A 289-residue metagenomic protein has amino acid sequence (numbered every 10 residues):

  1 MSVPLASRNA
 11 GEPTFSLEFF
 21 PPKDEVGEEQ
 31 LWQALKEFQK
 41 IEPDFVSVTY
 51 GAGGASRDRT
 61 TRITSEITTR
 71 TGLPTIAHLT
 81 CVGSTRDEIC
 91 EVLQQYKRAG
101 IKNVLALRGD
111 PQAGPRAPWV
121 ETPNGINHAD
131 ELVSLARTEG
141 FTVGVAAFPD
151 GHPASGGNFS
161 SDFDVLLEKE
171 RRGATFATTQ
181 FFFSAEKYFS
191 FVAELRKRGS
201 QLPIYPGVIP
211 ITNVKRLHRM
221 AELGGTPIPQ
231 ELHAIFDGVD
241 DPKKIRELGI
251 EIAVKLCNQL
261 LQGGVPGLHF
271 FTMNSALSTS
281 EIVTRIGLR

Functional and structural regions predicted by a protein language model:
M1-V48: Conserved N-terminal beta1-alpha1 strand-loop-helix module at the mouth
S2-A6, V26-E28, G54-E66, T85-E91 (+4 more regions): Active-site-adjacent beta->alpha loops and helix N-cap segments on the catalytic face of soluble alpha/beta enzymes
L5, P123-F148, S161, K197-I250 (+2 more regions): Active-site pocket-lining/capping segments in soluble small-molecule metabolic enzymes
A10-T14, E42-F45, T71-T75, G100-K102 (+4 more regions): Short, well-ordered coil/turn segments that N-cap beta-strands
T14-W32, T75-D87, G144-S161, D237-E251: Active-site mouth loops of central-metabolism enzymes
E18, V46, Y96, K169 (+3 more regions): Conserved, mostly hydrophobic/aromatic
F19-P22, T49-G53, H78-S84, L107-D110 (+5 more regions): Active-site beta-loop-alpha junctions enriched in small/polar residues
H128, G157-A174: Active-site glycine-rich loop that binds ribose-phosphate moieties when present
